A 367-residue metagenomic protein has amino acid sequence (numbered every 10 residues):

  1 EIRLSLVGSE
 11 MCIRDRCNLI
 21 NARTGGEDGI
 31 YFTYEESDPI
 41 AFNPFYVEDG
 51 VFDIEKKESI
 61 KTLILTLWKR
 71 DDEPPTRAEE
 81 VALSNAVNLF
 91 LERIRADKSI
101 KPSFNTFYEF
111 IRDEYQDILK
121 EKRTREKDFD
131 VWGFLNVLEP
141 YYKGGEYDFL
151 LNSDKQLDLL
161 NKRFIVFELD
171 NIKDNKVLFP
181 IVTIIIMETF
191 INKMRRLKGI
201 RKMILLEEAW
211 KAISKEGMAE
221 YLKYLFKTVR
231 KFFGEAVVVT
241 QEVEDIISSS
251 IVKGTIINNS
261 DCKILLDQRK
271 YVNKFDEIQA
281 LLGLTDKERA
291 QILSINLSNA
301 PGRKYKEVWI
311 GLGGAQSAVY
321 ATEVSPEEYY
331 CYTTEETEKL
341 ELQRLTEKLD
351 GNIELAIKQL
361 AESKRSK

Functional and structural regions predicted by a protein language model:
E1-I13: Single conserved hydrophobic/aromatic residue that forms the stacking wall/gate of nucleotide- or nucleobase-binding
L6, L159-L160, I257: A short, aliphatic-rich alpha-helical micro-motif
E10-D28, F32-G234, S249-S250, N296-R303 (+2 more regions): P-loop NTPase motor domains
G29-T33, E235-V239, K263-D267: Short hydrophobic alpha-helical runs that function as membrane-insertion/retention elements
N171, Q241-E244: Short, glycine/serine-rich, charged loops/turns that create anion-binding and catalytic segments at active sites
L197, V243-K367: C-terminal regions of RecA-like/P-loop NTPase motor modules
